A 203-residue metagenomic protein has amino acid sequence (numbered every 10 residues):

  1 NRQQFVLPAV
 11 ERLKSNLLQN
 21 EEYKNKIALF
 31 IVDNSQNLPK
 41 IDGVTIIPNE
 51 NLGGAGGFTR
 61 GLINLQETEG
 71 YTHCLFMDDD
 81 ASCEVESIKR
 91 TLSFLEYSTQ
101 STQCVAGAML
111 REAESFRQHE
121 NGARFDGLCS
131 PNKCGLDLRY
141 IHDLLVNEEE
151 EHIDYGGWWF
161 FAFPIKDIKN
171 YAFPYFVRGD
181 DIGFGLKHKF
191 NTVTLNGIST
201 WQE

Functional and structural regions predicted by a protein language model:
R2-L18: Short, well-formed alpha-helical segments that are part of the catalytic scaffolds of diverse glycosyltransferases
K40-G56, N64: Conserved donor nucleotide-binding strand/loop of the catalytic core
N49-F58, C83-E84, R178: A short, glycine-/small-residue-rich helix N-cap motif at loop->alpha-helix starts within glycosyltransferase
T59-H73: Active-site nucleotide-sugar/metal-binding loop of Leloir-type enzymes
G70-S82: Short beta-strand-to-loop acidic/aromatic patch adjacent to the donor-nucleotide binding site
E86-P131: Conserved donor NDP-sugar-binding/catalytic core segment of glycosyltransferases
G135-F160: A recurrent flexible, glycine/aromatic-enriched loop bordering the glycosyltransferase active site that acts as
D154-F160, I165, K169-L186, N191-T200: Donor nucleotide-sugar recognition loop
